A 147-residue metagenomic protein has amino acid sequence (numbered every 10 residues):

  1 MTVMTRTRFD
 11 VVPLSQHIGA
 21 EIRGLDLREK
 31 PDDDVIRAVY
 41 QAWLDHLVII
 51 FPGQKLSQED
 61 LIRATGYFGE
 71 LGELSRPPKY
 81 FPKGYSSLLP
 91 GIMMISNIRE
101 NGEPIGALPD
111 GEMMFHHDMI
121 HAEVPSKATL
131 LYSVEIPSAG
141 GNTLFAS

Functional and structural regions predicted by a protein language model:
T2-S147: Non-heme Fe(II) oxygenase catalytic core, chiefly the N-lobe of the double-stranded beta-helix
